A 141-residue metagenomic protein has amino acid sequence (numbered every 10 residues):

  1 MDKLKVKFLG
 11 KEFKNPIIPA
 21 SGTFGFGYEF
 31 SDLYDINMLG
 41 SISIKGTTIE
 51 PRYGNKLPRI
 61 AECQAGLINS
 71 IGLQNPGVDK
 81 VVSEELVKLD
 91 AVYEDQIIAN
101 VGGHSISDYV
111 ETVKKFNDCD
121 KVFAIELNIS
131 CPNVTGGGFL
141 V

Functional and structural regions predicted by a protein language model:
M1-V141: Flavin-dependent oxidoreductase catalytic cores
